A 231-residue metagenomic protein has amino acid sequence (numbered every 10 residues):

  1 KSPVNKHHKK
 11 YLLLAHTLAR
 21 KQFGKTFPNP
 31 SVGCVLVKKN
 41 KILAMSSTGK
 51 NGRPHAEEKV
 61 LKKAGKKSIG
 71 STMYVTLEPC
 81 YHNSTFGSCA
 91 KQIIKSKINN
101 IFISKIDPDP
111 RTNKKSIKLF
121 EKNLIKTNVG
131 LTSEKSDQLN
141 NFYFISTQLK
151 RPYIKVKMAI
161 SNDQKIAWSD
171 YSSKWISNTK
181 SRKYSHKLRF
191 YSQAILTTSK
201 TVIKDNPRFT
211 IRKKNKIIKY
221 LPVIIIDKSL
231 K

Functional and structural regions predicted by a protein language model:
K1-T26, K39-I42, R53, A64 (+2 more regions): Zinc-dependent deaminase
P30-G49: RNase H-like nuclease fold core
C34, S71-M73, V223: Conserved hydrophobic helix-helix packing surfaces used for dimerization/oligomerization
T48-K50, P54-V75: Flexible, acidic active-site loops/lids enriched in D/E/S/T/G that coordinate Mg2+ and/or position polar
V75-L77, K105: Short glycine-centered, acidic/aromatic-flanked micro-motifs in structured strand/loop junctions that mark active-site
